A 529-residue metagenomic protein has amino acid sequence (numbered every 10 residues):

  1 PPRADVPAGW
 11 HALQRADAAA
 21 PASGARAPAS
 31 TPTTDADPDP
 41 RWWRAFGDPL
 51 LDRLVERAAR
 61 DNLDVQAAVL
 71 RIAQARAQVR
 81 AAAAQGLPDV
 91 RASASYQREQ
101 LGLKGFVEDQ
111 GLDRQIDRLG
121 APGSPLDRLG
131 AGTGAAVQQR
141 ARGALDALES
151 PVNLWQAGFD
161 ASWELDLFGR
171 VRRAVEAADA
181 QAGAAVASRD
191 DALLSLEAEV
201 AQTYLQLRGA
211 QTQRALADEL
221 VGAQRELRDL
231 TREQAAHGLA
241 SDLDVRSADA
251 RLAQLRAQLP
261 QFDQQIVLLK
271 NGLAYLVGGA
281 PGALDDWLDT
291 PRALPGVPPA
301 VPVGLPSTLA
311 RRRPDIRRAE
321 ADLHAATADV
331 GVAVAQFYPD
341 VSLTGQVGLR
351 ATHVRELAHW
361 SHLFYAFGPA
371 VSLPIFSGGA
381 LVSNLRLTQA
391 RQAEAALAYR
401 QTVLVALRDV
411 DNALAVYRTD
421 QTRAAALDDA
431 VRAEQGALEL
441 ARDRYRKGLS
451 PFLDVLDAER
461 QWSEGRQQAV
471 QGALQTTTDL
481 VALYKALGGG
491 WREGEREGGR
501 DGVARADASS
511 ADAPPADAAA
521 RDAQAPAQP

Functional and structural regions predicted by a protein language model:
P1-R60, E108-E149, W155, D179 (+5 more regions): Terminal intrinsically disordered/low-complexity segments used for targeting and assembly
Q66-A67, A83, E149-P151, D166-L193 (+8 more regions): Sec/SRP-type N-terminal targeting helices
Q74, Y96-G102, L165, V277 (+2 more regions): Transmembrane beta-strands of outer-membrane beta-barrel pores
P88-A94, A157, P339-G345, F367-P369: Transmembrane beta-strands of outer-membrane beta-barrel proteins
R91-Q115, Q156, D160, E164 (+3 more regions): Outer membrane beta-barrel translocator domains of Type V secretion systems
W155-A161, T203, L305, Y365-V371: Hydrophobic, lipid-facing positions within transmembrane beta-strands of outer-membrane proteins
A187-L305, V416, D420, L440-D443 (+2 more regions): Periplasmic alpha-helical coiled-coil/stalk elements that build and connect Gram-negative outer-membrane
A235-L239, Y445-L449, A486-G490: A short glycine-centered flexible hinge/capping loop motif at secondary-structure junctions
